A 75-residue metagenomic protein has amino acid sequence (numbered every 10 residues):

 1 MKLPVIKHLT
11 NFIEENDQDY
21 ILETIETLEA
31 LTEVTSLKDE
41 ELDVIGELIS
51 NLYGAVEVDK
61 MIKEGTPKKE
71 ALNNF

Functional and structural regions predicted by a protein language model:
M1-F75: C-terminal alpha-helical interaction appendages
